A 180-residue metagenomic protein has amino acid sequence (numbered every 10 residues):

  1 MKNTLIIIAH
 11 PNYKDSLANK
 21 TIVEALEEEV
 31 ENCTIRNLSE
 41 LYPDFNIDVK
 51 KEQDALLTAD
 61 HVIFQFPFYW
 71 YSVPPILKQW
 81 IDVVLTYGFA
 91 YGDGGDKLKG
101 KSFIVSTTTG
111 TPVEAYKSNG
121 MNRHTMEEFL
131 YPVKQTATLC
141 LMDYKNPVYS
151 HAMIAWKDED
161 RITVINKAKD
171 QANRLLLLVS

Functional and structural regions predicted by a protein language model:
M1-R36, N166-D170, L176: N-terminal beta1-alpha1 ligand-phosphate binding loop
K2, L98-S102, M142: A short helix->loop->beta-strand "cap" motif at the edges of active sites that frequently abuts
L5-I7, T34-R36, I104-S106, K145-V148: Hydrophobic/aromatic beta-strand patches that form the interior of the parallel beta-sheet core in alpha/beta enzyme
L17-T21, I47, P75-Q79: Generic recognition of short, well-ordered alpha-helical segments
E27, P132-S180: Glycine-rich phosphate/pyrophosphate-binding loop and the adjoining helix
N32, V62, D143: Residue-level detector of anion-binding/catalytic polar loops
T34-L56: N-terminal beta-loop-helix "entrance" segment that forms/cooperates in small-molecule cofactor or anionic ligand
K50-K134: Helix-loop-strand module that forms the ligand-binding subsite of alpha/beta enzymes
